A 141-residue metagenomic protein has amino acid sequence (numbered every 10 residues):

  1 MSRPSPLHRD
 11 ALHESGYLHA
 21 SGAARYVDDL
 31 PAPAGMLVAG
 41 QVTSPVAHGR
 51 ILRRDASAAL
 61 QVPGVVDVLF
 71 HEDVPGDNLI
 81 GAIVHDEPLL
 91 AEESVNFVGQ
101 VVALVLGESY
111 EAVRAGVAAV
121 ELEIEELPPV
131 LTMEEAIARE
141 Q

Functional and structural regions predicted by a protein language model:
M1-Q141: Flexible, low-hydrophobicity surface segments
